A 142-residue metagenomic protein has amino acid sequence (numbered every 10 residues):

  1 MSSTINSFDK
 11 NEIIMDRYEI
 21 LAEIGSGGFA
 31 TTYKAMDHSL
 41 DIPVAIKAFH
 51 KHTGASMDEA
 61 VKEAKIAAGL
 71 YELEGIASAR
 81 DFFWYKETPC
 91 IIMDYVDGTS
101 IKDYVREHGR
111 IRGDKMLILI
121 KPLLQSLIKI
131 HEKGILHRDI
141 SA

Functional and structural regions predicted by a protein language model:
L21-G27, T32: Protein kinase glycine-rich loop
G25, K62, Y71-G75: Flexible N-lobe loop architecture of eukaryotic-like protein kinase catalytic domains
Y33-K34, I42-H50: Glycine-rich ATP phosphate-binding loop
H50-L70: AlphaC helix of the eukaryotic protein kinase fold
F82: Activation-segment/catalytic-loop signature of the eukaryotic protein kinase fold
K86-S100, Y104: Conserved short submotifs of the Hanks-type protein kinase catalytic core that shape the nucleotide-binding pocket
L119-I120: Activation segment signature within eukaryotic-like protein kinase domains
L124-I135: Protein kinase catalytic-loop region centered on the HRD/HxD motif
